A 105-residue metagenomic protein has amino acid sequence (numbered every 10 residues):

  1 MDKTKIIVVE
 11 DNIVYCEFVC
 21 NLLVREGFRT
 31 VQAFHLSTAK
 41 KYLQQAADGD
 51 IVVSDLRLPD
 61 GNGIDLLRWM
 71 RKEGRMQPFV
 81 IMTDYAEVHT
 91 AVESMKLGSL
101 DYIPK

Functional and structural regions predicted by a protein language model:
E10: Conserved acidic carboxylate
I13-F34, T38: Two-component/phosphorelay signaling modules centered on CheY-like receiver
Q32-I51: Acidic, metal-coordinating helix/loop segments flanking the phosphotransfer/catalytic sites of two-component signaling
H35, N62-D65: Acidic catalytic/metal-coordinating carboxylates
K41, I64-R75, E93-K96: Short amphipathic alpha-helix used as the core "switch/output" element in two-component signaling
D55, T83: Active-site residues of response regulator receiver
L58-G61, L97: Hydrophobic residue at a beta-alpha junction that N-caps the helix immediately following a catalytic beta-strand/loop
